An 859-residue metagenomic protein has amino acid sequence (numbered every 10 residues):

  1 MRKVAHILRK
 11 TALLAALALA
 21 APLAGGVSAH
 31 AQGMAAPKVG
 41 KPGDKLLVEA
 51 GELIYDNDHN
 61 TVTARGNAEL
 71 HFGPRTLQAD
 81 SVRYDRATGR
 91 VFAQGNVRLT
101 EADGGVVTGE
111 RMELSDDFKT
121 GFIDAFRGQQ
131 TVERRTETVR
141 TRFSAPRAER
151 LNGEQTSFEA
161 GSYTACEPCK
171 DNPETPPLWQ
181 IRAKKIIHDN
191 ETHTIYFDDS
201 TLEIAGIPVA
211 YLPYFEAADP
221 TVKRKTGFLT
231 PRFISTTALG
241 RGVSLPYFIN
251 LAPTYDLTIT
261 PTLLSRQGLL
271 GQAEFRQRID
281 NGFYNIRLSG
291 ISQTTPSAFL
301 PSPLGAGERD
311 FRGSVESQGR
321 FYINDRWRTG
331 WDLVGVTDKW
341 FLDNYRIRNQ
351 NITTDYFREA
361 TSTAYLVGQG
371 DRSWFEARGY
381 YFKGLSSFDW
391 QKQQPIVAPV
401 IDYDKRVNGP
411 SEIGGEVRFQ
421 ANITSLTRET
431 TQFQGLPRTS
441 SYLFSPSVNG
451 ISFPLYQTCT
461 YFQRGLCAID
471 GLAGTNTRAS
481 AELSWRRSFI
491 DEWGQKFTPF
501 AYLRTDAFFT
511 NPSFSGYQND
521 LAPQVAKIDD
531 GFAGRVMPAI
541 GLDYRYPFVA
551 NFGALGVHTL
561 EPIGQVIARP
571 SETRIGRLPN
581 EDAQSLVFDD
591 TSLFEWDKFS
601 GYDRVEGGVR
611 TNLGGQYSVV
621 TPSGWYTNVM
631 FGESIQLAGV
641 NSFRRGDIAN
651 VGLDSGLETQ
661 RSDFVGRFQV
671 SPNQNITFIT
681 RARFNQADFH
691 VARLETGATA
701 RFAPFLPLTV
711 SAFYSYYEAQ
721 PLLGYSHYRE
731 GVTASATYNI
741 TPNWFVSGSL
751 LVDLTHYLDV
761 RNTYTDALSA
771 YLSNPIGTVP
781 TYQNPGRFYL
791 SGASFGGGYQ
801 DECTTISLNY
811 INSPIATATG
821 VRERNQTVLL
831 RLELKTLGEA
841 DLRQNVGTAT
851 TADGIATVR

Functional and structural regions predicted by a protein language model:
M1-A36: Cleavable N-terminal targeting peptides that direct proteins into the secretory/outer-membrane pathway or into
R2-K3, Y55, A856-R859: Short, intrinsically disordered, low-complexity terminal/loop segments
I7-L13, D85, D491, A554: Residues at the start of alpha-helices and the adjacent loop-to-helix junctions
L17, E49-L53, L542: Short, Lys/Arg-rich amphipathic segments at extreme N-termini
H30-S157, L245, I249, L288: Post-signal-peptide, soluble extracytosolic/periplasmic N-terminal scaffold domains of envelope/secretory systems
D80, K184-K185: Conserved beta-strand and immediately adjacent loop positions that scaffold enzyme active sites
R111-A165, E174-I181, H188-N190, T194-R859: Outer-membrane beta-barrel proteins and related beta-barrel translocases across Gram-negative bacteria
